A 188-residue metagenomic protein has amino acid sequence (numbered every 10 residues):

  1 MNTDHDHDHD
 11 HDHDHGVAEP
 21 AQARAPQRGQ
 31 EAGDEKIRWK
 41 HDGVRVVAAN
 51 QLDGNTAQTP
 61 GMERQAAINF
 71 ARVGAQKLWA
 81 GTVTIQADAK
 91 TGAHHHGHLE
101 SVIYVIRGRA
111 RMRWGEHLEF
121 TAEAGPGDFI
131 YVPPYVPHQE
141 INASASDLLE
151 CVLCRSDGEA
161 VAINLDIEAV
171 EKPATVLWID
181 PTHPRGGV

Functional and structural regions predicted by a protein language model:
M1-K77, G92, D166-V188: A short, N-terminal "cap"/entry segment at the start of jelly-roll beta-barrel domains of the cupin/DSBH fold
E63-N69, G81-G97, P134: Conserved short histidine dyad/triad with adjacent acidic residue
R72-V73, H98, H117, A145-S146: Short strand-connecting beta-turns/loops that link adjacent beta-strands
K77-L78, H96, A124, A143-A145: Short glycine/proline-enriched turns and hinge-like loops at secondary-structure junctions
A80-V83, V102, Y131, S146-N164: A short hydrophobic beta-strand segment most commonly corresponding to one strand of the jelly-roll/cupin
I85-D88, W114, A124-S144, C154-S156: Conserved metal-binding segment of the jelly-roll/cupin
K90, H98-P126, V136: A short beta-strand-loop-beta hairpin characteristic of the jelly-roll/cupin
E119, A145-D147, D166-A169: Short, glycine/charged-enriched secondary-structure capping and boundary segments
